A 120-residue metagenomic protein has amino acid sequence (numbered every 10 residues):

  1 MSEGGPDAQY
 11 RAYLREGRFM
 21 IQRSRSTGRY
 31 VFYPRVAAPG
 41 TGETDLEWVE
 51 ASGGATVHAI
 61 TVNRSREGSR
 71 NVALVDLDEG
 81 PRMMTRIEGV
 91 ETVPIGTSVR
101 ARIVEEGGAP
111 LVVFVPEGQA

Functional and structural regions predicted by a protein language model:
M1-R18, P110-V113: Flexible extramembrane loops and terminal tails that flank transmembrane helices in small membrane-associated subunits
L14-S52: Cys/His-rich short segments
A55-V57: Conserved hydrophobic positions within beta-strands
I60-R66, E106-G107: Short, conserved beta-turn/loop elements at beta-strand boundaries and strand-helix junctions
V72-D78, R86, V113-V115: Short, acidic/hydrophobic/Gly-rich beta-strand patch recurrent on exposed beta strands that often constitutes part
P81-E91: Beta-strand/loop nucleic-acid-binding surfaces
G89-A101: Short nucleic-acid-contacting surface segments enriched for D/E, G, S/T with interspersed K/R
V104-A120: OB-fold/S1-family single-stranded nucleic acid-binding modules
